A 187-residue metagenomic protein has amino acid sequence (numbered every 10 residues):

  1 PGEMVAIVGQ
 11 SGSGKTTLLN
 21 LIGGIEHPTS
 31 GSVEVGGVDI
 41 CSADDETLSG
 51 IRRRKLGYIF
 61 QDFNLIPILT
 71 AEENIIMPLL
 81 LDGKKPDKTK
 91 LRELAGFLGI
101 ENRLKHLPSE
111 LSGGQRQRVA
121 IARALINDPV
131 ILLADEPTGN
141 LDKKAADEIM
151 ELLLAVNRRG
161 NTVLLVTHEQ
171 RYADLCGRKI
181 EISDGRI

Functional and structural regions predicted by a protein language model:
V8-Q10: The feature captures the beta-strand-to-loop junction immediately N-terminal to the Walker
G23: Helix-to-loop junction immediately C-terminal to a conserved catalytic motif
G31-D39: Conserved ABC transporter NBD signature motif
L69-M77: Short coil-to-helix segment of the ABC ATPase nucleotide-binding domain corresponding to the Q-loop/switch region
L107-Q117: Conserved ABC ATPase signature
I126-V130: A short, proline-enriched helix->beta-strand linker immediately N-terminal to the Walker B motif in ABC-type P-loop
L132-D135: Catalytic Walker B motif of ABC-type/P-loop ATPase nucleotide-binding domains
